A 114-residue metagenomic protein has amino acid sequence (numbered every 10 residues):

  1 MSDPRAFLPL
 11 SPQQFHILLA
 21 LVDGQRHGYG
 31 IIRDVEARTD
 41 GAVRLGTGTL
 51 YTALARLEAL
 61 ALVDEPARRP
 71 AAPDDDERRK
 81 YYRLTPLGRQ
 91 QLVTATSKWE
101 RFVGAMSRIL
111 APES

Functional and structural regions predicted by a protein language model:
M1-D3, Y82: A positively charged, amphipathic N-terminal helix/segment that binds anionic biomolecules
S2, L87-S114: Amphipathic alpha-helical dimerization/coiled-coil segments that flank or bridge DNA-binding/regulatory modules
D3-F7, R69-A71: Short beta-strand/turn micro-motifs at beta-sheet edges
R5-T49: N-terminal helix-turn-helix DNA-binding core of bacterial DNA-binding proteins
A6, A61, E113-S114: Short, contiguous hydrophobic alpha-helices characteristic of membrane insertion segments
L50-L57: Basic amphipathic alpha-helical segments that dock to polyanions
E58-E77, R83: Beta-hairpin "wing" of winged helix-turn-helix
